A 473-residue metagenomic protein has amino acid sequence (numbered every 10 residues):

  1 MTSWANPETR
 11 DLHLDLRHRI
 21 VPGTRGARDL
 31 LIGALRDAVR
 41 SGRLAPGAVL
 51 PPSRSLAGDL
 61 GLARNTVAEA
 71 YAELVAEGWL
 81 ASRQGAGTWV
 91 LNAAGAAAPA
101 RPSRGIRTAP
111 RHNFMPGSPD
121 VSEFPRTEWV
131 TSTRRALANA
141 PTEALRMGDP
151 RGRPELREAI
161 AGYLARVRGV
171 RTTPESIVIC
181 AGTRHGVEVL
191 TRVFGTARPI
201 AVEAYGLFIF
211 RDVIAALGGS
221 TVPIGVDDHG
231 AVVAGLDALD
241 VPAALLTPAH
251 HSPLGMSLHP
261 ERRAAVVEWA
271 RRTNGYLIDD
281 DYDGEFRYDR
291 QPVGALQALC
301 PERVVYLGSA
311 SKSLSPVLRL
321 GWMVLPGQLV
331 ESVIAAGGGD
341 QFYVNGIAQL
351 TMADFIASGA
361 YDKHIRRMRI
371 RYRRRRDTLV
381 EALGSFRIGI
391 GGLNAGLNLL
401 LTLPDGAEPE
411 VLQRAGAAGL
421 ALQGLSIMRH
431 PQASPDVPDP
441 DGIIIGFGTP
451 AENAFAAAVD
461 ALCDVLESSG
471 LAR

Functional and structural regions predicted by a protein language model:
M1-A136, A140, L145, L156-E158 (+8 more regions): N-terminal basic, amphipathic alpha-helical segments
G117-D120, P248-S252, K312, P450: Short glycine-rich anion-binding loops that position phosphate/pyrophosphate groups of nucleotides and phosphorylated
E143-T273, E285-R287, Q291-L299, R303-V305 (+1 more regions): Conserved core of the PLP fold type I
Y205-I209, S426-P431: Short, polar loop motifs at secondary-structure junctions
V232, M256, R263, W269 (+11 more regions): Hydrophobic multi-pass inner-membrane translocation pores used for secretion and envelope-lipid/glycan export
A298-S332, Y343-I347: Active-site PLP attachment segment
